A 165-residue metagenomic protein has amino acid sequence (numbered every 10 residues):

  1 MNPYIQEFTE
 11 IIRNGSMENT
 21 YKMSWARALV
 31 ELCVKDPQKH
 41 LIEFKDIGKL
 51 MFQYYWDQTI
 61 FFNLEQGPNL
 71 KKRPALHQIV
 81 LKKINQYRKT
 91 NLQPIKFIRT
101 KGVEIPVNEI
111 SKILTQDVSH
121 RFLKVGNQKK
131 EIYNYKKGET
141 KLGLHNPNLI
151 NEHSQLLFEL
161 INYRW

Functional and structural regions predicted by a protein language model:
M1-W165: Mixed-charge, low-complexity interaction segments
